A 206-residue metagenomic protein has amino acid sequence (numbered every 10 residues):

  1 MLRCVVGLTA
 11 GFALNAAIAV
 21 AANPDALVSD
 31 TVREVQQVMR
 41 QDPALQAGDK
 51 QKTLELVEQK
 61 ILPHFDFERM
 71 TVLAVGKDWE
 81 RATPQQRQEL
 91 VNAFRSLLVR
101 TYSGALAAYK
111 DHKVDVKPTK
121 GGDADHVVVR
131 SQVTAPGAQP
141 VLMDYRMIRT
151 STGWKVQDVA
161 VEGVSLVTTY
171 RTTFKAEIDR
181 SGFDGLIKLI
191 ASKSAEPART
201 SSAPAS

Functional and structural regions predicted by a protein language model:
C4-A16: Bacterial N-terminal signal peptides
I18-V20: Signal peptide processing junction and immediate N-terminal pro/mature segment of secreted/exported proteins
N23-Y102: Early exported N-terminus immediately downstream of N-terminal targeting peptides
A26, Q37, Q41-K52, R81-Q85 (+6 more regions): Surface-exposed, polar/charged faces of alpha-helical domains in mature secreted/periplasmic/lumenal proteins
W79, S96-L97, G121, A135 (+1 more regions): Solvent-exposed loop/turn segments at secondary-structure junctions within structured extracellular/periplasmic domains
R100-V141, K193-S206: Surface-exposed, charged secondary-structure patches
P140-T168: Short beta-strand edge/turn micro-motifs at domain boundaries
D158-S206: Low-complexity, intrinsically disordered terminal/linker segments enriched in charged and Gly/Pro repeats
